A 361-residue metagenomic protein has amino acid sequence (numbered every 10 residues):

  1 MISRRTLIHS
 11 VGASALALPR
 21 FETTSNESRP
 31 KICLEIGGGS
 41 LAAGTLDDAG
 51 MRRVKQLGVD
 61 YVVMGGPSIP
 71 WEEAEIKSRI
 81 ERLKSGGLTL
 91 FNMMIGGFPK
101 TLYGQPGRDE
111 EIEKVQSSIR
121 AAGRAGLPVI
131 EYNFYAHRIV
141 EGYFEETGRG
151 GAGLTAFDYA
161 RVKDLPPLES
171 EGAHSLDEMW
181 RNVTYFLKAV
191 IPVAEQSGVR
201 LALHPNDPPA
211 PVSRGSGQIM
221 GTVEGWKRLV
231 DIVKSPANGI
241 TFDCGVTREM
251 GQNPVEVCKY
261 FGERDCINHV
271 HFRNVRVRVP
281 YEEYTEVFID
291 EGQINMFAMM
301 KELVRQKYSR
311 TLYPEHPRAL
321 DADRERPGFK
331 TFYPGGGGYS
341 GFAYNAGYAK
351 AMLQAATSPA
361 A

Functional and structural regions predicted by a protein language model:
I2-F21, S25-K31, G50, L102 (+5 more regions): Histidine-acidic metal/acid-base catalytic patches
T24-L46: Boundary/entry segment of secreted carbohydrate-active catalytic domains
G38-S40, S68, I95-P99, F134-R138 (+4 more regions): Active-site-proximal loop/turn and secondary-structure-junction residues that shape catalytic pockets, frequently
S40-V54, I76, I112-I119, N253-K259: Short, acidic/polar
D48-G65, A125: Catalytic domains of carbohydrate-active enzymes, especially glycoside hydrolases
G65-T184, K188, E195-Q196, V246 (+1 more regions): Structural motif corresponding to the early beta-alpha repeats
P167-R181, P208-Q218, E286: Surface-exposed cleft-lining segments at the edges of enzyme active sites
